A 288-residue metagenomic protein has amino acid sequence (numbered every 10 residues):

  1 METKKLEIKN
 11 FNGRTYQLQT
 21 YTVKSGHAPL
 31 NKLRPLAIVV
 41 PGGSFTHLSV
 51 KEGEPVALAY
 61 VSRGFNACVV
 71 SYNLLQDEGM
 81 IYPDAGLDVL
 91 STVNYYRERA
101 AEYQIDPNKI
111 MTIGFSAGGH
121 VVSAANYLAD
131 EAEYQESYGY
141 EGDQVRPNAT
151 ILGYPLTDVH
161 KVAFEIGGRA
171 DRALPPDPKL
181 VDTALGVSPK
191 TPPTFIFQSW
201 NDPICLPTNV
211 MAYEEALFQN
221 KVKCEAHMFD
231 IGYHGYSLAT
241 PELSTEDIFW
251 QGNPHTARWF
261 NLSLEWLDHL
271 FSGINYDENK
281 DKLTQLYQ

Functional and structural regions predicted by a protein language model:
M1-K32, K161-E165, H255: N-terminal cap/lid segment of alpha/beta-hydrolase-fold proteins
L33-G42: Short beta-strand element of the alpha/beta-hydrolase
L48-V50, V70-P107: Catalytic nucleophile-loop/oxyanion-hole region of alpha/beta-hydrolase and closely related hydrolase-like folds
V50-C68: Short amphipathic alpha-helix adjacent to the substrate-entry channel of hydrolases
S91-K179, T183: Primarily recognizes the serine-hydrolase "nucleophile elbow" in alpha/beta-hydrolase and SGNH/GDSL folds
K190, I196-Q198, D202: Short beta-strand/loop motif that positions the catalytic acidic residue of the alpha/beta-hydrolase fold
P203-A212: Conserved alpha/beta-hydrolase "acid-adjacent" motif
F218-Q288: C-terminal catalytic histidine-bearing segment of alpha/beta-hydrolase fold enzymes
